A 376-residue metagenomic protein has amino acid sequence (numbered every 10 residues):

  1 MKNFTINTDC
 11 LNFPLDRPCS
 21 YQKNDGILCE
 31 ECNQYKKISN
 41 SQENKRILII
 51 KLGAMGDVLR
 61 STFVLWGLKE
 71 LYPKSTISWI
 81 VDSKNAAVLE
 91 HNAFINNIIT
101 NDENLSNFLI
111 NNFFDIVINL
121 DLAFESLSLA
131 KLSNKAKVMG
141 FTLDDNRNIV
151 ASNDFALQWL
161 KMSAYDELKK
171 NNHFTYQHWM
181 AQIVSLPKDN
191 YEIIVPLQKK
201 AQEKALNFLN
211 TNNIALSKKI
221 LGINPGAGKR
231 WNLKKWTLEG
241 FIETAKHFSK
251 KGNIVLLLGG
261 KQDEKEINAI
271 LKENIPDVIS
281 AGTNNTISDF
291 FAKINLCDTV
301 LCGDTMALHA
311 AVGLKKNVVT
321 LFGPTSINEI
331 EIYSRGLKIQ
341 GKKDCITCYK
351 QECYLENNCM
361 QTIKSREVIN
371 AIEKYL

Functional and structural regions predicted by a protein language model:
M1-L376: Catalytic machinery of carbohydrate-active enzymes, primarily nucleotide-sugar-dependent glycosyltransferases
